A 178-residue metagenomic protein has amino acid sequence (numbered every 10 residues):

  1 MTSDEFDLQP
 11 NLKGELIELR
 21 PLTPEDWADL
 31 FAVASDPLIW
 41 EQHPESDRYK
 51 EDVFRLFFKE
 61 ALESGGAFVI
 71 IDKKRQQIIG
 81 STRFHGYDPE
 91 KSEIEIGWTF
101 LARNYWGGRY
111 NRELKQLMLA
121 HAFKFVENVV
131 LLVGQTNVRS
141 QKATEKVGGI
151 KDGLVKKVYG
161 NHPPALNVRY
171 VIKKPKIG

Functional and structural regions predicted by a protein language model:
M1-L56, P175-G178: A short, well-structured alpha-helix characteristic of acyl/acetyltransferase catalytic modules
K59-V69: A short helix-loop-beta-strand connector motif used in the catalytic cores of GNAT acetyltransferases and, in some
V69, Q77-G86, E95: Conserved beta-strand in the GNAT
Y87-I96, Y110: A conserved beta-turn-beta hairpin within the catalytic core of GNAT-like acetyltransferases that forms part
L101, G107-H121, K142, K146: Conserved acetyl-CoA-binding loop-helix of GNAT-fold acetyltransferases
K124-G134: Conserved GNAT acetyl-CoA-binding A-motif
L132, I150-L166: Conserved catalytic-core motifs of GNAT/GCN5-like acyltransferases
N137-G153: Conserved active-site alpha-helix within GNAT-family acetyltransferase domains
